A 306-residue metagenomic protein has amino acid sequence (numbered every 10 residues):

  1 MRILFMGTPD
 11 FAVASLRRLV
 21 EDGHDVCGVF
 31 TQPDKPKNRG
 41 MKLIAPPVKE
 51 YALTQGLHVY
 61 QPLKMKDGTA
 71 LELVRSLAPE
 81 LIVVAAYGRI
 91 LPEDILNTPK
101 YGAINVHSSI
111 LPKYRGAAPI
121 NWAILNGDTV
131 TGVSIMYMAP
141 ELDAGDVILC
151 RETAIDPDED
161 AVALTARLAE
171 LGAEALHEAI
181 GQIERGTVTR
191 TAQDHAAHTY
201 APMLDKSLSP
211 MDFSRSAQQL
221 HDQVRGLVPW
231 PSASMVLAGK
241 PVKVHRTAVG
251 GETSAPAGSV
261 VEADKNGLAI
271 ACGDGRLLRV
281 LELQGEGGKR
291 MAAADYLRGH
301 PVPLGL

Functional and structural regions predicted by a protein language model:
M1-G40: N-terminal Rossmann-like dinucleotide-binding module
T8-F11, L63-K66, Y87-R89, G250: Short beta->alpha connector loops
D22, Q32, L81-Y200, S207: Donor/substrate-binding cores of folate-linked one-carbon enzymes
D25, G56-H58, G102: Conserved beta-strand segments of alpha/beta enzyme cores
P36-E80: N-terminal glycine-/serine-/threonine-rich beta1-alpha1-beta2 phosphate-ribose binding loop of Rossmann-like
P202-R215: Acyl-group handling in specialized metabolite and lipid biosynthesis
F213-L306: An anion-binding loop in the catalytic cleft
